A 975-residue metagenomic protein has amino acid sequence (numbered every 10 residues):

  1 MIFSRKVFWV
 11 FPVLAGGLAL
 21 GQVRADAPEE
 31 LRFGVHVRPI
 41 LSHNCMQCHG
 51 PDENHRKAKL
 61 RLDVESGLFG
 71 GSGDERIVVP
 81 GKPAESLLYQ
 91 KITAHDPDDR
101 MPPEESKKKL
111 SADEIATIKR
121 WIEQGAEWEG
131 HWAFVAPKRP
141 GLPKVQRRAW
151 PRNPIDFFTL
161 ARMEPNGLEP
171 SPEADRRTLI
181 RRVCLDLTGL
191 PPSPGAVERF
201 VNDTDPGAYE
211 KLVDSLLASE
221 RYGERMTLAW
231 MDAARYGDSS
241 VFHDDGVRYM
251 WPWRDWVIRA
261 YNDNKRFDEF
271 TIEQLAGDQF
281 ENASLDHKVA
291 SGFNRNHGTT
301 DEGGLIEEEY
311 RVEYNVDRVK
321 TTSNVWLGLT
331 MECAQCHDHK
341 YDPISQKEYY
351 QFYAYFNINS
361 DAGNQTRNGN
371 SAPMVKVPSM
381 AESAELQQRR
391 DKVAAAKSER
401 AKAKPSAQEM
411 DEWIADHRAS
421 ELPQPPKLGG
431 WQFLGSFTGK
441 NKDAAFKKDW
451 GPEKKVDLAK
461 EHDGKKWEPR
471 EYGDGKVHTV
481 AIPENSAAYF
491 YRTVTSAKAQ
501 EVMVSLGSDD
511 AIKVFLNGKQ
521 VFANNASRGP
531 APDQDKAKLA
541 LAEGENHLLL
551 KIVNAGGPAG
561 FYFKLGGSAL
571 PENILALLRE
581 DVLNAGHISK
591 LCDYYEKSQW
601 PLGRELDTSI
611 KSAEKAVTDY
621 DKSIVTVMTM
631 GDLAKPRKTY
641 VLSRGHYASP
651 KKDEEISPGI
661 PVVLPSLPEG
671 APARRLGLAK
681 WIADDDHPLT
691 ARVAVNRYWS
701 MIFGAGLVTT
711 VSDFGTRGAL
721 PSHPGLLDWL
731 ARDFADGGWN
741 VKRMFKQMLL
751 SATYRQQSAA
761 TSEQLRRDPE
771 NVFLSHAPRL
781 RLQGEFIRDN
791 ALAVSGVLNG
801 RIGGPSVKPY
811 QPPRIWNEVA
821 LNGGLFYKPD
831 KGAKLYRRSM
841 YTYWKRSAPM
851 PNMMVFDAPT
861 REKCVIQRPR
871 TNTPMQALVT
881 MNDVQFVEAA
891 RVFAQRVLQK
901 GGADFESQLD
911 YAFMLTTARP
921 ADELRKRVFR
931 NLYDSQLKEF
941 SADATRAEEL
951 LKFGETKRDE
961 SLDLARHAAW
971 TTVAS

Functional and structural regions predicted by a protein language model:
G21-A161, R177-R182, P192-F200, S239 (+6 more regions): Solvent-exposed helix-loop boundary motif
L60-G67, E114, K119, E127-G141 (+14 more regions): Primarily the internal scaffold of c-type cytochrome electron-transfer domains, especially repeated/multiheme c-type
R147-R181, D186, L190-R221, G237-E281 (+7 more regions): Primarily short, surface-exposed interaction patches in extracytoplasmic proteins
A208-Q346, F352-Y353, N357, A616: Extended surface/linker regions that mediate inter-domain or inter-protein docking in multi-component redox
M231, D268, A276-F280, E382-T479 (+5 more regions): Accessory carbohydrate-binding/adhesion or oligomerization-edge regions at the termini of glycan-active proteins
E484-V494, L678-W681: Short beta-strands within extracellular/lumenal beta-sheet-rich domains
T495-S496, Q500-F515, L548: Aromatic-lined ligand-binding clefts that engage carbohydrates, nucleic acids, or primary amines
L516-F563: Beta-strand-rich ligand-recognition modules
